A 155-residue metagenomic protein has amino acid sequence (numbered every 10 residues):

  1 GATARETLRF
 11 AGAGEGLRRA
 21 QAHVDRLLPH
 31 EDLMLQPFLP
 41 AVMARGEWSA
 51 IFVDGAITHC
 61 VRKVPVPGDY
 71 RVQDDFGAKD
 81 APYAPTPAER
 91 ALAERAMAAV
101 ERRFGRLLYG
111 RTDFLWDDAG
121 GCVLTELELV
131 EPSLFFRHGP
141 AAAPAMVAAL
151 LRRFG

Functional and structural regions predicted by a protein language model:
G1, P65-V66, V130: Short connector loops/turns at beta-strand edges and beta->alpha or beta->beta junctions
G1-A2, L39-M43, L115-D118: A short beta-turn/loop motif at secondary-structure boundaries
G1-R9: A conserved helix-loop-beta module that forms one wall/lid of the active-site cleft in ATP-utilizing catalytic domains
A2, A13-E15, P140: Intrinsically disordered, low-complexity regions
T3, P29, A44-G46, G105-G110: Short, basic and Ser/Thr-rich N-terminal targeting/leader segments
L8-E101, V123: Phosphate-binding site of ATP-dependent enzymes
A56, D69-Y70, P87-G155: ATP-dependent carboxylate activation and anion-phosphoryl transfer catalytic cores that bind Mg-ATP to form
